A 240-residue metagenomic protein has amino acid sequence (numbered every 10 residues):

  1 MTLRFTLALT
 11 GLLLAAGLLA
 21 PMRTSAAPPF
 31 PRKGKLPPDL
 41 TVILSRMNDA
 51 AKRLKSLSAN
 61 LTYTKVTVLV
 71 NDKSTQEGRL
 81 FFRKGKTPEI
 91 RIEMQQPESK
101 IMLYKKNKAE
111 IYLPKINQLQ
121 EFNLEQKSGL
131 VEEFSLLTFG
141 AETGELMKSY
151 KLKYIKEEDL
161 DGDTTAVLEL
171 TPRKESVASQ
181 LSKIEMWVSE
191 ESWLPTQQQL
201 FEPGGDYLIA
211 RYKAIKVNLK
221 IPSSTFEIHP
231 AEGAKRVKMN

Functional and structural regions predicted by a protein language model:
M1-G11: Bacterial N-terminal signal peptides that target proteins for export
A15-T24: C-terminal segment of classical bacterial N-terminal signal peptides
R23-P38: Cleaved targeting-peptide boundary
P38-I111: N-terminal mature ectodomain segment of secretory-pathway/periplasmic proteins
L61-Y63, M94-E98, K105-K108, K115 (+6 more regions): A mature extracytoplasmic/lumenal domain signature
N71-E77, S99-I101, N117-L119, L181-K183 (+1 more regions): Short, mixed charged/polar active-site loops that provide acid/base catalysis or chelate metal/phosphate cofactors
I101-G140: Hydrophobic, well-structured mid-protein blocks that either form specific transmembrane helices
Q120, L130, S135-F139, E145 (+2 more regions): Gly/Pro-enriched, hydrophobic low-complexity segments that function as extracytoplasmic propeptides/linkers
